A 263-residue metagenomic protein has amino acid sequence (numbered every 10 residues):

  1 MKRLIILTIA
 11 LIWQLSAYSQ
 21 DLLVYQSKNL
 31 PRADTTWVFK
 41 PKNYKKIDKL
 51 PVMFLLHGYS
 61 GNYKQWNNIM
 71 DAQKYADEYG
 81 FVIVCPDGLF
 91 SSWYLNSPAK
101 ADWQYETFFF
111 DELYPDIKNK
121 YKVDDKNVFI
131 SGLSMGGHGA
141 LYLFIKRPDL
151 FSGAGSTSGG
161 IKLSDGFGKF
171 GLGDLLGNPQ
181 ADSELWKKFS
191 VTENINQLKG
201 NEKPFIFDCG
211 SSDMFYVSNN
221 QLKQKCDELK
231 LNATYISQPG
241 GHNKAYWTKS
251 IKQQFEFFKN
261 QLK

Functional and structural regions predicted by a protein language model:
M1-D21: Bacterial Sec-dependent N-terminal signal peptides
Q20-K263: Non-catalytic cap/lid and distal C-terminal segments of serine-dependent acyl enzymes
